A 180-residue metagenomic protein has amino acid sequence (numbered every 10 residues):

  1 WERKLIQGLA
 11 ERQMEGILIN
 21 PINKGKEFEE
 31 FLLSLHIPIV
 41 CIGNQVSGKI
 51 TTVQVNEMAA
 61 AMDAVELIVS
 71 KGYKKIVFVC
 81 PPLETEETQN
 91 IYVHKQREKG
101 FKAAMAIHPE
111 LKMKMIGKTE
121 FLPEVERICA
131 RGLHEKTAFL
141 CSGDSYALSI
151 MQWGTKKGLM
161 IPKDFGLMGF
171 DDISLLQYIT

Functional and structural regions predicted by a protein language model:
K4-A10, G16, K26, L33-C41 (+1 more regions): Bacterial carbohydrate/catabolite-sensing allosteric modules
I19-N20: A glycine-rich helix N-cap at a beta->alpha junction
